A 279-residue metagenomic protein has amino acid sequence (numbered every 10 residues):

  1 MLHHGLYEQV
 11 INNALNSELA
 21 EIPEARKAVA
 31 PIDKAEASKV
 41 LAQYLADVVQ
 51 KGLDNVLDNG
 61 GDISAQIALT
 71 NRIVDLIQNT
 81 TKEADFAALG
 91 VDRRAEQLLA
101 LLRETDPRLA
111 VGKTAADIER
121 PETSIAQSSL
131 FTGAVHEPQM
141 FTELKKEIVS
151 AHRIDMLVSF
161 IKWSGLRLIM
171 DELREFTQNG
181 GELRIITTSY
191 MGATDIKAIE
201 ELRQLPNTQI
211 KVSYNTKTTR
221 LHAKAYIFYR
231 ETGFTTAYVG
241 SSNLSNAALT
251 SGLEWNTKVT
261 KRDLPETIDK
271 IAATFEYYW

Functional and structural regions predicted by a protein language model:
M1-W279: PLD/PLD-like phosphodiesterase catalytic module centered on the HKD motif
